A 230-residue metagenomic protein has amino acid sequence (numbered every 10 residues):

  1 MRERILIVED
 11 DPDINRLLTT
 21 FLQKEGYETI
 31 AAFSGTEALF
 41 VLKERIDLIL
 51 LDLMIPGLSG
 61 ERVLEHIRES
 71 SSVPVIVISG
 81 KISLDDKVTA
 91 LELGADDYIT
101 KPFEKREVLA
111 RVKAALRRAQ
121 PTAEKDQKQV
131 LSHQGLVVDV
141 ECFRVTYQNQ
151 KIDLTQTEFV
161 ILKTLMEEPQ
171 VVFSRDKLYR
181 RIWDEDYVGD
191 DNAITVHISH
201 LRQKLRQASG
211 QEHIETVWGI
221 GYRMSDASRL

Functional and structural regions predicted by a protein language model:
M1-T122: N-terminal/domain-start alpha-helical segments
R4, A114-V171, D176: Short, Lys/Arg-enriched segments at the junction into DNA-binding effector domains of transcriptional regulators
G26, P169, W183, S209: Short glycine-rich hinge loops at helix-strand junctions in the catalytic core of two-component histidine kinases
A31, V171, Q207: Functionally critical, cavity-lining and gating residues within the transmembrane helices of 12-TM secondary
E65, Q129, Q150-I152, R180 (+1 more regions): Pre-signature/interface helix of ABC/ABC-like ATPase nucleotide-binding domains
E104-R117, D153-K163, R175, V188-Q207 (+1 more regions): DNA-recognition element of transcription regulators
L178-D184: DNA-recognition alpha helix
A227-L230: Intrinsically disordered, low-complexity protein-interaction/activation regions
